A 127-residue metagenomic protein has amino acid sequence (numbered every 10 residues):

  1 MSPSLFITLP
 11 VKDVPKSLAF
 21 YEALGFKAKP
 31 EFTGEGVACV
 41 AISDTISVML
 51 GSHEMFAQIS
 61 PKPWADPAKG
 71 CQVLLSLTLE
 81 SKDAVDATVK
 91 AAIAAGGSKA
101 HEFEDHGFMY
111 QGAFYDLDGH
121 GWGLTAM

Functional and structural regions predicted by a protein language model:
M1, A65-G70: Short, flexible turn/loop "capping" segments at secondary-structure junctions
M1-K16, L74-L77: N-terminal beta-strand motif that seeds the catalytic metal site of vicinal oxygen chelate
T8-F56: Core segments of cupin and vicinal oxygen chelate
L24, P67, L124-T125: Membrane-topology and secretion signals of cell-surface/extracellular proteins
E35-V37, Q72, M109: Short hydrophobic/aromatic beta-strand or adjacent loop that forms the aromatic wall/cage of a ligand/substrate-binding
I59-A65: Short beta-strand/turn micro-motifs at beta-sheet edges
A68-K69, V73-K90, G96-G97: Mid-chain, well-packed structural core segment of small domains
D86-M127: Vicinal oxygen chelate
